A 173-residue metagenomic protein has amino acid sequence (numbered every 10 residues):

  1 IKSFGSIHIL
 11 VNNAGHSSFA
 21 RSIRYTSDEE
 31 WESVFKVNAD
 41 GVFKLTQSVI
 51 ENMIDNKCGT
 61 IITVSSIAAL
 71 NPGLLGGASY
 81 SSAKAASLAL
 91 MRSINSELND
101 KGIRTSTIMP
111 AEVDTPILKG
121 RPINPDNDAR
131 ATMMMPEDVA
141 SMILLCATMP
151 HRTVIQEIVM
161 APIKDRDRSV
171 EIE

Functional and structural regions predicted by a protein language model:
I1-S6: Conserved amphipathic alpha-helix within the SDR
R21-I23, E30-E32: Substrate-binding pocket helix/loop in short-chain dehydrogenase/reductase
T26, P72-S81, S93: Active-site loop-to-helix junction immediately N-terminal to the catalytic Tyr of the SDR YXXXK motif in Rossmann-fold
T46, A83: Active-site helix of classical SDR
S66: Residue(s) in the substrate-gating loop at a strand-loop-helix junction that position the organic substrate next
N71, S93-I103: Active-site-adjacent segment of SDR/Rossmann-fold oxidoreductases
T107-I108, N127-R168, E173: C-terminal helical subdomain
